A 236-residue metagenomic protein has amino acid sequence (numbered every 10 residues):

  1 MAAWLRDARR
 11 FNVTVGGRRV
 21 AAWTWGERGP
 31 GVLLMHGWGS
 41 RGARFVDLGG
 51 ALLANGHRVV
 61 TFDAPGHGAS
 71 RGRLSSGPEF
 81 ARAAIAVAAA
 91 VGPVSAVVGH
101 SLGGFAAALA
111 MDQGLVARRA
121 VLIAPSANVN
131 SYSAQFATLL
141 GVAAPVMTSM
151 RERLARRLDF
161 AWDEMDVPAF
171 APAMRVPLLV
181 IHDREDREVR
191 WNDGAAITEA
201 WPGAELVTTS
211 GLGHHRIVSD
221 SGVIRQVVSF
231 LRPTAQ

Functional and structural regions predicted by a protein language model:
M1-W25: N-terminal cap/lid segment of alpha/beta-hydrolase-fold proteins
G42, G49-R71: Conserved alpha/beta-hydrolase
L74-S95: Alpha/beta-hydrolase active-site loop
V98-A107: Gly/Ala-rich beta-loop-alpha elbow adjacent to hydrolase catalytic centers
L115-F160: Hydrolase active-site cap/lid region
A173-R175, V180-H182, D186: Short beta-strand/loop motif that positions the catalytic acidic residue of the alpha/beta-hydrolase fold
R187-D193: Conserved alpha/beta-hydrolase "acid-adjacent" motif
L212-G222: Catalytic histidine-centered segment of alpha/beta-hydrolase-like enzymes
